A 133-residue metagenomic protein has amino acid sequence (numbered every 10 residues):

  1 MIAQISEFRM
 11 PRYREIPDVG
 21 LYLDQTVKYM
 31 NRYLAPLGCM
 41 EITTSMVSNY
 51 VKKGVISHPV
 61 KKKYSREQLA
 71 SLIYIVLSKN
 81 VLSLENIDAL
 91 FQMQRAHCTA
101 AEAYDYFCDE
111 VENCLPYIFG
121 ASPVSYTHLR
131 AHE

Functional and structural regions predicted by a protein language model:
M1-R95: Basic helix-turn-helix/winged-helix DNA-binding cores and closely related short helical interaction motifs
A100-G120: Non-DNA-binding regulatory cores of transcription-related proteins, predominantly C-terminal effector-binding
T127-E133: Conserved small/polar residues in nucleotide/adenosyl-binding loops
